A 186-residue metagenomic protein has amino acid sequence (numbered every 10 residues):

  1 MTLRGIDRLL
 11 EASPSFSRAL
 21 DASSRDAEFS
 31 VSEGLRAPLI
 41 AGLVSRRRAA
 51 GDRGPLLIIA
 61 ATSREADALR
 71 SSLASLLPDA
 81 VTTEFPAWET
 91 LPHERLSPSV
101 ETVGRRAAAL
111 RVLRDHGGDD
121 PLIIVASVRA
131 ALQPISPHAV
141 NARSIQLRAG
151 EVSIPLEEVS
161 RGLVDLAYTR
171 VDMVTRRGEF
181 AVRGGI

Functional and structural regions predicted by a protein language model:
M1-I186: ASCE RecA-like P-loop NTPase motor cores that couple ATP hydrolysis to mechanical translocation on nucleic acids
